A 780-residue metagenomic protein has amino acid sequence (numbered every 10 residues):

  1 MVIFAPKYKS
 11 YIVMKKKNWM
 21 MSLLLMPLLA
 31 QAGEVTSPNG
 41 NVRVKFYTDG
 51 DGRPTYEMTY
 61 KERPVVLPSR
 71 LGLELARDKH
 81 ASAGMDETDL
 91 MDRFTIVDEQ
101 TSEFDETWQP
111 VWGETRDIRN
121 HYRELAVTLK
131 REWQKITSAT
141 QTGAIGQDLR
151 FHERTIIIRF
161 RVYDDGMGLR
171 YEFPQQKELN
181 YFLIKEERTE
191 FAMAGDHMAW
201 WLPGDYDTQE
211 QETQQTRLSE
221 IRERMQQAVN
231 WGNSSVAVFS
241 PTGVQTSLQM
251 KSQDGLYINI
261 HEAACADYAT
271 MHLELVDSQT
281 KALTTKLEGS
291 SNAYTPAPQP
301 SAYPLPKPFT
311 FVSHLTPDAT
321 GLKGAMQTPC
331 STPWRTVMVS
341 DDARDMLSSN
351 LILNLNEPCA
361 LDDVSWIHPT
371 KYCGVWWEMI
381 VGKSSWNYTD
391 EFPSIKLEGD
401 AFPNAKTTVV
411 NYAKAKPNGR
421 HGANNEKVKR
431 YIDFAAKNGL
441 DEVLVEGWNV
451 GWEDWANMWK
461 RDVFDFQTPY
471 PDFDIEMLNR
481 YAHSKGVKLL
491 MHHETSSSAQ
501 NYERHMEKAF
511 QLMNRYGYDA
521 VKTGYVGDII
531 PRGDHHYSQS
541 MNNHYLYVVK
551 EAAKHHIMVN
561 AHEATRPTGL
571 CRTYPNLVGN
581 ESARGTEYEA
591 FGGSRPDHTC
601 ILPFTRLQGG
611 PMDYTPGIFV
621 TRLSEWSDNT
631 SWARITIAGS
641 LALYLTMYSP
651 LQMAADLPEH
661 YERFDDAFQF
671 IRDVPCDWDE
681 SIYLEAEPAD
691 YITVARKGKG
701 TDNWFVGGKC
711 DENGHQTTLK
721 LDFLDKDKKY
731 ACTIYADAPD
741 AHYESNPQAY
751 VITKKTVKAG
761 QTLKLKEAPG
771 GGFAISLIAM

Functional and structural regions predicted by a protein language model:
L23-A32: Hydrophobic h-region of N-terminal signal peptides that target proteins for export in Gram-negative bacteria
E34-D363: N-terminal accessory beta-strand-rich subdomains and adjacent acidic, glycine-rich linkers that precede catalytic cores
Q327-R430, N438, E442: An acidic-aromatic substrate-binding cleft motif
K427-W448, M513-D519: Catalytic domains of carbohydrate-active enzymes, especially glycoside hydrolases
E446-T636: Aromatic- and carboxylate-enriched substrate-binding clefts and catalytic-loop regions of carbohydrate-active enzymes
A638-E685: Catalytic cores of secreted or luminal carbohydrate-active enzymes
P688-Y730, F773-S776: Carbohydrate-binding surface patches
K754-M780: C-terminal beta-strand-rich structural cap/linker in extracellular carbohydrate-active enzymes
